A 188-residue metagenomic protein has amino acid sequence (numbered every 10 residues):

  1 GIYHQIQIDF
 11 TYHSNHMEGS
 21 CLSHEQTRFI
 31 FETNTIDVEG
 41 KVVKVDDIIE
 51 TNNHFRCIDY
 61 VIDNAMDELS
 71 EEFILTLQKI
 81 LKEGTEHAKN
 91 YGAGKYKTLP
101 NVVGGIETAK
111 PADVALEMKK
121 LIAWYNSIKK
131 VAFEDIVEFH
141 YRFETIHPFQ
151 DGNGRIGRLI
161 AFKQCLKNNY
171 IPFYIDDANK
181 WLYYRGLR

Functional and structural regions predicted by a protein language model:
G1-R188: FIC/Doc superfamily catalytic core
